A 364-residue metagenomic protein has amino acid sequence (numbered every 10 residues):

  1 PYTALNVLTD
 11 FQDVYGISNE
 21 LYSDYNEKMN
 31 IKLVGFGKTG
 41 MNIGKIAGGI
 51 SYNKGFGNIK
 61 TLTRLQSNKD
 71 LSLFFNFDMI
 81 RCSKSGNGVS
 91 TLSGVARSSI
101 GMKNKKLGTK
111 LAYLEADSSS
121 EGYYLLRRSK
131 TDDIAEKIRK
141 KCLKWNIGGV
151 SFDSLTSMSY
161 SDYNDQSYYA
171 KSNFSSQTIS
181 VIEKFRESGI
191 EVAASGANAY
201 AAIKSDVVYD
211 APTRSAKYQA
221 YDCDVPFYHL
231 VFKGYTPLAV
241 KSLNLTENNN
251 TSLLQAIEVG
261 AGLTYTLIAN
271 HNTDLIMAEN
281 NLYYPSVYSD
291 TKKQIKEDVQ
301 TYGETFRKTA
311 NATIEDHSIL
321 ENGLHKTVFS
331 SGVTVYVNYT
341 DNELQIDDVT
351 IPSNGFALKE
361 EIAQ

Functional and structural regions predicted by a protein language model:
P1-R64, D70-D133, S157-S161: Aromatic-lined carbohydrate-binding/catalytic grooves of carbohydrate-active enzymes
K28-N30, D70-F74, G148-S151, G189-A193: Structural preference for beta-strand elements that scaffold enzyme active sites
M79, K84-G148, S154-Q364: Active-site-proximal substrate-binding groove within the catalytic cores of carbohydrate-active enzymes
